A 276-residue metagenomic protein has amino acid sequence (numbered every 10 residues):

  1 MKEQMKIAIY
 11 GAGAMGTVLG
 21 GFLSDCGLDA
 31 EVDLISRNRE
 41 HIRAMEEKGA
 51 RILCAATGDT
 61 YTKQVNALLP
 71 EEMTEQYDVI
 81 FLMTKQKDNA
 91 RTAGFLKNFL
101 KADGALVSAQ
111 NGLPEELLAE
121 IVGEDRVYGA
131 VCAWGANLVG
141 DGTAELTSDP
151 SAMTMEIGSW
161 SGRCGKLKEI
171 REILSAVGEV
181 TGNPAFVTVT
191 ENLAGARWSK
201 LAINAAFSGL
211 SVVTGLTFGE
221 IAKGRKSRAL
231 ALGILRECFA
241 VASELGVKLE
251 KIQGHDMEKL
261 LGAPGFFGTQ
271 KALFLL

Functional and structural regions predicted by a protein language model:
K2-T57: NAD(P)+-binding Rossmann beta1-loop-alpha1 motif at the extreme N-terminus of oxidoreductases
M5, D78, M153: Nucleotide donor/acceptor-binding cores
A8, E31-D33, V107, Y128 (+2 more regions): A structural signal for isolated positions on well-ordered beta-strands in alpha/beta enzyme cores
E40-A44, E115-L117, G165-K166: Short, charged/polar "capping" segments at the starts of alpha-helices and the immediately preceding loops
A50-A67, N204: N-terminal glycine-rich dinucleotide-binding loop that anchors FAD/FMN and/or NAD(P) in oxidoreductases
D59-E145: Rossmann-like NAD(P)(H) cofactor-binding subdomain of soluble oxidoreductases
F99, I121-R126, T143-H255: Internal alpha-helical scaffold of NAD(P)-dependent oxidoreductase catalytic cores
L249-L276: C-terminal active-site/capping subdomain that shapes the small-molecule cofactor and substrate pocket of enzyme
